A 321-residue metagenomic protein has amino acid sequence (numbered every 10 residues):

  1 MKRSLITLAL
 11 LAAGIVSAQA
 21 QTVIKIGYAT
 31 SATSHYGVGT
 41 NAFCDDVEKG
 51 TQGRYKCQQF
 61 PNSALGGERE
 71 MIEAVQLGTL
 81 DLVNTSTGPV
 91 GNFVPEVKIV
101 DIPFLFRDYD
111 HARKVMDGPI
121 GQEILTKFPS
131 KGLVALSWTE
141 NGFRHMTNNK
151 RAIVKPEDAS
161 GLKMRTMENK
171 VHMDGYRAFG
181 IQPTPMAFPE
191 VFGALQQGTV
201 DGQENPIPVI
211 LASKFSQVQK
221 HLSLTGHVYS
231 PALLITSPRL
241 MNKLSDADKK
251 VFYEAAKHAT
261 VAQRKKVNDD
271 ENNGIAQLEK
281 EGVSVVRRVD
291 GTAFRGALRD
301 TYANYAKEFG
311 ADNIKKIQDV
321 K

Functional and structural regions predicted by a protein language model:
M1-S4: Positively charged n-region of N-terminal signal peptides that target proteins for export
T7-G14: Bacterial N-terminal signal peptides
L10, Q21-H111, P119-Q122, T126-K321: N-terminal secretory/targeting leader peptides
I15-A20: Sec/Tat signal peptide C-region and signal peptidase I cleavage site
